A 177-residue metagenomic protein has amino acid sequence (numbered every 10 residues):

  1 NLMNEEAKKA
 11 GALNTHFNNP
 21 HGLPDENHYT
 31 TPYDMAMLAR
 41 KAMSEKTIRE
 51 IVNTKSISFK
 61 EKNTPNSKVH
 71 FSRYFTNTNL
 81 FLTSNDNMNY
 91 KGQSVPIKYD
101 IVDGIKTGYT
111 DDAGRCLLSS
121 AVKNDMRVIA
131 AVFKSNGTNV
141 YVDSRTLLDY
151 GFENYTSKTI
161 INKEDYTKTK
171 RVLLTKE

Functional and structural regions predicted by a protein language model:
N1-H16: Short, charged, amphipathic alpha-helices and their helix-cap/turn boundaries
N4, N19, N77-N79: Asparagine-centered polar/low-complexity signal
A12-L13, N27-Y29, Y33-D34, A39-E177: Domain-terminus/edge residues, biased toward the C-terminal soluble/receptor-binding domains of extracytoplasmic
T15-D25: Surface-exposed aromatic
